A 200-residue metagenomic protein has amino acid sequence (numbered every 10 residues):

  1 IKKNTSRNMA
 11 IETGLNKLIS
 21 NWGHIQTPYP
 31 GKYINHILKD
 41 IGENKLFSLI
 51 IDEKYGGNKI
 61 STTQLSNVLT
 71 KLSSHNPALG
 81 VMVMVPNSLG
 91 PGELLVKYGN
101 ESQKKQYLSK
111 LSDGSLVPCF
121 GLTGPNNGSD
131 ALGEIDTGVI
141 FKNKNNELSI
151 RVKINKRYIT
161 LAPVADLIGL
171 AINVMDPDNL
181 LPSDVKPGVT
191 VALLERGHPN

Functional and structural regions predicted by a protein language model:
I1-P86, G99-Q106, K110, S115 (+2 more regions): Amphipathic, small/basic residue-rich leader segments at the start of a protein or domain
I41, L116, L132-E134, N146 (+2 more regions): A generic structural signal for well-ordered coil/turn residues at beta-strand boundaries that shape enzyme active-site
L49-I51, C119-L122, R151-I154, L194: General beta-strand structural signal in soluble alpha/beta enzymes
I60-T63, E93-K97, S129-I135, L161-A165 (+1 more regions): Short acidic, glycine/serine/threonine-rich loops at helix termini
N76-E93, S112-G128, N155-I168, T190: FAD-binding core of FAD-dependent oxidoreductases, characterized by glycine-rich FAD pyrophosphate-binding loops
Q106-K110, F120-F141, R157, P177-D184: Beta-sandwich/jelly-roll carbohydrate-recognition scaffolds of carbohydrate-active enzymes
E147-N200: A short core secondary-structure module
